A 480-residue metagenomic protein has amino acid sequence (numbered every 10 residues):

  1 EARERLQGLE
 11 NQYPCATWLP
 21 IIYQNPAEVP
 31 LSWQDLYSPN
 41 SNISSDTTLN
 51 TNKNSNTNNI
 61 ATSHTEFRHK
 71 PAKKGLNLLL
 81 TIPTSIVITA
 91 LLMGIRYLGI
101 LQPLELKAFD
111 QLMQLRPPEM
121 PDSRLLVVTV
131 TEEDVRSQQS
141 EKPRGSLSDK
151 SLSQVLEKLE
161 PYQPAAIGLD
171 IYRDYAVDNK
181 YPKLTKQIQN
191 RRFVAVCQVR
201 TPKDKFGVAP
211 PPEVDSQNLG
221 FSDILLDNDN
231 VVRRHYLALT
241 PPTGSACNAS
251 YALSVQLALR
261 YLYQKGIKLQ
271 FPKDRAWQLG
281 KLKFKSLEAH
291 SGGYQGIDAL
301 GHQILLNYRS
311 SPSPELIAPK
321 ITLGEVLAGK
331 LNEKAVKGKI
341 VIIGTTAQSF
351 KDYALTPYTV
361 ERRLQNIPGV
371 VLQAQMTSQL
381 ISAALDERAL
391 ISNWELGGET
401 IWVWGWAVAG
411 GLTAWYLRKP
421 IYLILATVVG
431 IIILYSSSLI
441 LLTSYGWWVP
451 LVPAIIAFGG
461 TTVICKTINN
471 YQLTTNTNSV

Functional and structural regions predicted by a protein language model:
A2-L76, Y471-V480: Defense-system signaling and execution modules centered on TIR/cGAS-STING-like, death/scaffold domains and their
R5, L253, L257, Q373-M376 (+1 more regions): Generic recognition of well-ordered alpha-helical segments
P26-V29, T201-K203, P242, P314: A short acidic, often aromatic-flanked loop/helix-cap motif at beta-alpha or helix-coil junctions that lines enzyme
H64-N77, T81, Y263, L439-T443 (+1 more regions): Topogenic and prosegment regions of secretory-pathway hydrolases and membrane enzymes
P71-L287, V336-I431: Non-transmembrane functional regions of envelope-associated proteins
F271-L331: Substrate-access "cap/lid" subdomains that shape and gate the entrance to catalytic or ligand-binding pockets
I421-V480: Alpha-helical transmembrane segments forming the membrane-embedded cores of inner-membrane proteins across
